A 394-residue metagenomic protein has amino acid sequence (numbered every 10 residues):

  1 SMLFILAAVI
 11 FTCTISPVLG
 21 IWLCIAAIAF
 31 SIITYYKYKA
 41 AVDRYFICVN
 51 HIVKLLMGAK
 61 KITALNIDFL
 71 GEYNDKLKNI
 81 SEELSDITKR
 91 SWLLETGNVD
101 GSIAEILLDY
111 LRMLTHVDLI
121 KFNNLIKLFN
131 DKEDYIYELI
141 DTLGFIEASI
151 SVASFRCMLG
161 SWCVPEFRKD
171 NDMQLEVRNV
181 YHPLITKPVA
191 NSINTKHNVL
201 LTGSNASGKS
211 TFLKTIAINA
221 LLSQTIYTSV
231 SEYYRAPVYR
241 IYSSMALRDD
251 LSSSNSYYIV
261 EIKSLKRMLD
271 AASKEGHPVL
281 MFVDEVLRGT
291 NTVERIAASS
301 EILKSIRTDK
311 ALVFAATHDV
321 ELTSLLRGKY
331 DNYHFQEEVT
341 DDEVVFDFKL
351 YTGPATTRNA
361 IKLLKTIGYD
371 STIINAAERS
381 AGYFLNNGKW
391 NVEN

Functional and structural regions predicted by a protein language model:
S1-S204, F212-L213, S223-R240, K263: Alpha-helical coupling/stalk and coiled-coil linker elements that connect catalytic or binding modules and transmit
S16, T34, V152, L159-N394: ATPase nucleotide-binding head domains, primarily ABC-like/P-loop NTPase cores
